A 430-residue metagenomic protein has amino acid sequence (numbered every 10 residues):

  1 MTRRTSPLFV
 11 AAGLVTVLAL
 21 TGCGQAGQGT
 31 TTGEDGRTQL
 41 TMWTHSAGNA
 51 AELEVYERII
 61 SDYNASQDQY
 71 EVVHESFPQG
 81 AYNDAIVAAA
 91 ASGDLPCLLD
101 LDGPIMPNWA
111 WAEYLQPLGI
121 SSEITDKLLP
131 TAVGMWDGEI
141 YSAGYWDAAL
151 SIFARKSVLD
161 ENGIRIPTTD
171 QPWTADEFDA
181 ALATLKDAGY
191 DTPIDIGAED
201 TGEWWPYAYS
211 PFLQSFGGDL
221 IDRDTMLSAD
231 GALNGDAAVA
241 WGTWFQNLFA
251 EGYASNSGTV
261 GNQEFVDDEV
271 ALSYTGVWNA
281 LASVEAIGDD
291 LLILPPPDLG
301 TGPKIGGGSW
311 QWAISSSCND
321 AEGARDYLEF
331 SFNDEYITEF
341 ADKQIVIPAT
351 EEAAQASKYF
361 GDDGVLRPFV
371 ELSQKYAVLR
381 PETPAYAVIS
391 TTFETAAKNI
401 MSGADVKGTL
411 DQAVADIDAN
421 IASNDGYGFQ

Functional and structural regions predicted by a protein language model:
T2-T16, L20-P107, G300-T301, E322-G323 (+3 more regions): Conserved N-terminal structural module of periplasmic/extracytoplasmic solute-binding proteins
H45, M106, A208-P211, V239-D320: Extracytoplasmic/periplasmic substrate-binding proteins
V55, K156, L328-T350, S423: Periplasmic-binding protein-like
L101-S151, W205-A208, F212, L292-L294 (+1 more regions): Hinge/lid segment of periplasmic solute-binding proteins
Y141-Y145, L150, D176-S228, V270: Extracytoplasmic/periplasmic solute-binding protein
D160, Y376-Q430: Conserved C-terminal helix/tail region of periplasmic/extracytoplasmic solute-binding proteins
D179-T184, R223-N256: Glycine-centered hinge/linker elements that transmit conformational signals in sensory and ligand-binding systems
L291-L294, D342-T392, G426-Q430: Long, aromatic- and glycine/proline-rich binding clefts that accommodate carbohydrate-like moieties
